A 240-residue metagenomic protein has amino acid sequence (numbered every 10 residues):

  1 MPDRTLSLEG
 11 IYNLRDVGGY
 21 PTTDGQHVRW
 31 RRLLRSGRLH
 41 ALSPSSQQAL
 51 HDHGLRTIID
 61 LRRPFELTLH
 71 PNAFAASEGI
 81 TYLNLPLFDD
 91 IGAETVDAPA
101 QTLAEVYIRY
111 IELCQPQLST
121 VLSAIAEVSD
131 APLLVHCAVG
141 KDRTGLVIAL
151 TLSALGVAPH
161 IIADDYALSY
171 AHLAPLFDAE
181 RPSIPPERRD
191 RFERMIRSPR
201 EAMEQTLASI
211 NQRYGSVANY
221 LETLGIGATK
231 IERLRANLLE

Functional and structural regions predicted by a protein language model:
M1-L134, L146-E240: Cys-dependent protein tyrosine phosphatase-like superfamily
V139, R143-T144: Ser/Thr-glycine-rich phosphate-binding loops at phosphate-binding pockets of nucleotides, nucleotide cofactors
